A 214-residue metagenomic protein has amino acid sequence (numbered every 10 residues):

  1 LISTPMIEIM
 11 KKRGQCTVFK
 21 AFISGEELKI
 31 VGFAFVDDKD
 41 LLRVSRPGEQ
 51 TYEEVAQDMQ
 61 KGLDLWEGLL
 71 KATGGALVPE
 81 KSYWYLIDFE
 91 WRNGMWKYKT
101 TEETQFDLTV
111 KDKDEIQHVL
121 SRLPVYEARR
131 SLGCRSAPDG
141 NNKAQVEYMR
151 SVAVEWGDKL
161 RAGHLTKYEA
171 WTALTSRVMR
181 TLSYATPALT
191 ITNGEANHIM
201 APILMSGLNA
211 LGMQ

Functional and structural regions predicted by a protein language model:
L1-Q214: Nucleic-acid-interacting cores, centered on viral/eukaryotic replication and modification enzymes
